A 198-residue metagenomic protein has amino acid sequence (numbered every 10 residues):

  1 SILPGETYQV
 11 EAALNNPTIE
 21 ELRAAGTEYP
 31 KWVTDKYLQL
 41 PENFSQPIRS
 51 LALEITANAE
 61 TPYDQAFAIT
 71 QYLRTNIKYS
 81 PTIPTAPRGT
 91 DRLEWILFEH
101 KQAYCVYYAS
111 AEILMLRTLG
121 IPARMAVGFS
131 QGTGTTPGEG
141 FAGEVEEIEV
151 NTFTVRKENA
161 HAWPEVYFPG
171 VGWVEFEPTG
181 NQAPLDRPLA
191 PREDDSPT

Functional and structural regions predicted by a protein language model:
S1-E99: Acidic low-complexity segments
Q71, V106-D195: Hydrophobic/aromatic-rich core segments of domains that either
L97-Y107: Active-site loop and adjoining helix of the penicillin-binding protein/serine DD-peptidase-beta-lactamase fold
